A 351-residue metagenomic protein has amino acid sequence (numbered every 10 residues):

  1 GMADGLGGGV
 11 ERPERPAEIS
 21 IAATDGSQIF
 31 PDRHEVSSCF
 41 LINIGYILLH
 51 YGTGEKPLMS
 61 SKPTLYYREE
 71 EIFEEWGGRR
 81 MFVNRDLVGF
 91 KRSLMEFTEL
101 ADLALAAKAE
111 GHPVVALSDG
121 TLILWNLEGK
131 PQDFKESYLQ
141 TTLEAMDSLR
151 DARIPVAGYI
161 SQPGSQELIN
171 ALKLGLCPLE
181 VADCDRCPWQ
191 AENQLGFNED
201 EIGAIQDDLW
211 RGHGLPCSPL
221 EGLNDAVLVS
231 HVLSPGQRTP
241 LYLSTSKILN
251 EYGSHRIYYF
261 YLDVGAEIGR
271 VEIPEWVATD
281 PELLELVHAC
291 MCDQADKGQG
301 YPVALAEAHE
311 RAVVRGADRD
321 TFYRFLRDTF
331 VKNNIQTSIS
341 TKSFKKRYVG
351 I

Functional and structural regions predicted by a protein language model:
G1-G9, P13-E14, R85-V114, G120-I351: Long, contiguous domain-sized segments
G7, I19, E75-R79, P131: Amphipathic, alpha-helical segments enriched in basic
E14-I19, S37: Short, surface-exposed loop/turn motifs at beta-strand boundaries within globular domains
I21-T24: Short hydrophobic beta-strand that contains or immediately precedes a catalytic carboxylate
S27-F30, I123: A short acidic, glycine/proline-enriched capping/turn motif at secondary-structure boundaries, especially helix N-cap
I29-R79: Acidic, metal-ligating active-site segments
E70, R80-N84, D102: A broadly structural signal marking compact, well-ordered functional cores that mediate small-ligand/cofactor/substrate
